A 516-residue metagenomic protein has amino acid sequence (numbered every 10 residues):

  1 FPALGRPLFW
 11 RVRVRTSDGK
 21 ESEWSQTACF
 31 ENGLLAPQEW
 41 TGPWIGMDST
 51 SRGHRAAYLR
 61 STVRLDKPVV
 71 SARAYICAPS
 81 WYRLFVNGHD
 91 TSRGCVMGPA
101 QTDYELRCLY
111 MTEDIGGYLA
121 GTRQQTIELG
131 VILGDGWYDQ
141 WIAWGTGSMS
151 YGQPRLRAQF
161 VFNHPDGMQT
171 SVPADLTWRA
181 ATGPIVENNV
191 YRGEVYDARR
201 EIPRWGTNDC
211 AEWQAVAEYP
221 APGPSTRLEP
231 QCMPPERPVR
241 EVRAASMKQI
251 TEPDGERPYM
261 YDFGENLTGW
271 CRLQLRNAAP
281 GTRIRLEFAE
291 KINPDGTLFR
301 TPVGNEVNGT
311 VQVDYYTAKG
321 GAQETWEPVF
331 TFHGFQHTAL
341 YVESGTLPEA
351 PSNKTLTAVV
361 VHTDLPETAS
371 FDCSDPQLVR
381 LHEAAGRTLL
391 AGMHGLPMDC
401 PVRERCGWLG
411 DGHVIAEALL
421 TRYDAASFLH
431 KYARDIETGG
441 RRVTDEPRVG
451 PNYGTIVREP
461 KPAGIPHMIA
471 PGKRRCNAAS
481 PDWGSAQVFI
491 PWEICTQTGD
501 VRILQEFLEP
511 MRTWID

Functional and structural regions predicted by a protein language model:
F1-V402, G410-D411, S427-F428, P447-P462 (+3 more regions): Extracellular/oxidizing-compartment recognition motifs
P79, H333, R403-D411, D424 (+2 more regions): Aromatic- and histidine-enriched alpha-helix N-cap/loop-to-helix transition segments that scaffold the rims
L340-E343, V414-A425, Q487-I503: Well-ordered alpha-helical scaffold segments within catalytic/enzyme domains
L381, A425-I436, V501-D516: Extended, well-ordered alpha-helical scaffold segments
A384, V414, F428, A486 (+1 more regions): Charged catalytic carboxylate motif
T388-A391, D435, G439-V443, W514: Structured segments of extracytoplasmic/periplasmic soluble domains in secreted or envelope-associated proteins
E417-G440, E446, E459-I465, P471: N-terminal hydrophobic signal/anchor transmembrane helix of membrane proteins
G472-S480, C495-Q505: The substrate-binding groove and active-site-proximal loops of carbohydrate-active enzymes, especially glycoside
